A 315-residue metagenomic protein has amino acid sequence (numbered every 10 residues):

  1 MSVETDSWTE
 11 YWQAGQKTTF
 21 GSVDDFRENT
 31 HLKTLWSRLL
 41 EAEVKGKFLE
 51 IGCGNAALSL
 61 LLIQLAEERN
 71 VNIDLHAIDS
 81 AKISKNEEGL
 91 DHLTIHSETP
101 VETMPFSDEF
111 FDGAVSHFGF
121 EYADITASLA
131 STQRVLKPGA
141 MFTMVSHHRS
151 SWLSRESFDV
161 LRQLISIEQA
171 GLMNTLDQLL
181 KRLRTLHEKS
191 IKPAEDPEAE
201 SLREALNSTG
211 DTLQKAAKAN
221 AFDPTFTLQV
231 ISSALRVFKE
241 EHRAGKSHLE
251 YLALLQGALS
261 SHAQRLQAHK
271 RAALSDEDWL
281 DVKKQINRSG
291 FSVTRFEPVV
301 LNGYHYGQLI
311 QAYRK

Functional and structural regions predicted by a protein language model:
M1-E43: Class I SAM-dependent methyltransferase Rossmann-like catalytic core, especially the SAM/SAH-binding loop
K47-L49, G54-T103: Class I SAM-dependent methyltransferase SAM/SAH-binding core
E102-A114: A short acidic, Gly/Pro-enriched loop at the edge of an enzyme's catalytic core that lines a small-molecule cofactor
G113-T126: A short SAM/SAH-binding and catalytic strip from SAM-dependent methyltransferases
A127-P138: A short glycine-rich, Lys/Arg-flanked "PGG" loop and its adjoining helix->strand segment in the class I
T143-M173: Conserved class I S-adenosyl-L-methionine
M173-R288: Substrate-binding/catalytic lobe of Class I Rossmann-like enzymes that use SAM or dcSAM, i.e., the mid-to-C-terminal
V299-K315: Core SAM-dependent methyltransferase catalytic element
